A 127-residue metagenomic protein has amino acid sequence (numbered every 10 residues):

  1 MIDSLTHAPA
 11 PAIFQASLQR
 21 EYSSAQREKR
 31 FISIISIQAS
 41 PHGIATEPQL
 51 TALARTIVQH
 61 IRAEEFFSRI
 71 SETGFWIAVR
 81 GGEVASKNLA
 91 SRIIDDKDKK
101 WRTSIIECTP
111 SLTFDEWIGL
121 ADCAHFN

Functional and structural regions predicted by a protein language model:
M1-A16, E28: Conserved nucleotide-binding and Mg2+-coordinating catalytic segments in signaling enzymes
L5-T6, P41, F75: Hydrophobic/aromatic micro-motifs used in signal-transmission helices and low-complexity FG repeats
P11-F14, L18, I35, Q49-I57 (+2 more regions): Heptad-repeat coiled-coil signal-transmission/dimerization helices
S17-A45: Active-site-proximal structural segments of metal-dependent nucleotidyl cyclase/transferase enzymes
Q19-R27, A52-V84, D95, K99: Conserved helix-loop-beta segment at the catalytic/binding core of cyclic-nucleotide signaling proteins
I35-I37, I57, I77, I93 (+1 more regions): Hydrophobic beta-strand residues in large extracellular and virion-surface proteins
G43-Q49, E83-A90, T113: Short, conserved charged micro-motifs
R69-R80, D98-H125: A short glycine-enriched loop-to-beta-strand structural element that forms part of the catalytic core of nucleotide
